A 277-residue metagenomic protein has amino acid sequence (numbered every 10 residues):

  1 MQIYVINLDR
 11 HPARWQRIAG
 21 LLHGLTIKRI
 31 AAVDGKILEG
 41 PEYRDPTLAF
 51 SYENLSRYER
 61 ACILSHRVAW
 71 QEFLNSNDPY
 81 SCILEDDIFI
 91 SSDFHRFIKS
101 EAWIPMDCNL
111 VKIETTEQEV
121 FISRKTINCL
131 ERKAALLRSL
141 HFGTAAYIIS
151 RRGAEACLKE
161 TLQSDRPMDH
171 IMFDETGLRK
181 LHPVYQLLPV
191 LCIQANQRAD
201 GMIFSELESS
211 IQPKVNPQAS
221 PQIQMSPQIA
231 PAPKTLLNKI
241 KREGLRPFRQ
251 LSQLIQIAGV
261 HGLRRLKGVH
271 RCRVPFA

Functional and structural regions predicted by a protein language model:
M1-L84, I88-A277: An acidic/histidine-cluster motif and surrounding catalytic segment that typifies divalent-metal-assisted enzyme active
